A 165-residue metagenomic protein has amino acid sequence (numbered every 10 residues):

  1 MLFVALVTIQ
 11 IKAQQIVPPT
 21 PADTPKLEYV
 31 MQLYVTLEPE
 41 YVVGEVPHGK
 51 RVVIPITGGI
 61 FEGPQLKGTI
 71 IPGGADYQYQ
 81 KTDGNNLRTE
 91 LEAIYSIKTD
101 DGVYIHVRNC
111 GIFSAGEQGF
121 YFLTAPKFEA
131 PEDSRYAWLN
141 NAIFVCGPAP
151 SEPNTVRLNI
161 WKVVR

Functional and structural regions predicted by a protein language model:
M1-Q15: Bacterial Sec-dependent N-terminal signal peptides
Q14-R165: Beta-strand-enriched cores of mature, soluble protein domains
